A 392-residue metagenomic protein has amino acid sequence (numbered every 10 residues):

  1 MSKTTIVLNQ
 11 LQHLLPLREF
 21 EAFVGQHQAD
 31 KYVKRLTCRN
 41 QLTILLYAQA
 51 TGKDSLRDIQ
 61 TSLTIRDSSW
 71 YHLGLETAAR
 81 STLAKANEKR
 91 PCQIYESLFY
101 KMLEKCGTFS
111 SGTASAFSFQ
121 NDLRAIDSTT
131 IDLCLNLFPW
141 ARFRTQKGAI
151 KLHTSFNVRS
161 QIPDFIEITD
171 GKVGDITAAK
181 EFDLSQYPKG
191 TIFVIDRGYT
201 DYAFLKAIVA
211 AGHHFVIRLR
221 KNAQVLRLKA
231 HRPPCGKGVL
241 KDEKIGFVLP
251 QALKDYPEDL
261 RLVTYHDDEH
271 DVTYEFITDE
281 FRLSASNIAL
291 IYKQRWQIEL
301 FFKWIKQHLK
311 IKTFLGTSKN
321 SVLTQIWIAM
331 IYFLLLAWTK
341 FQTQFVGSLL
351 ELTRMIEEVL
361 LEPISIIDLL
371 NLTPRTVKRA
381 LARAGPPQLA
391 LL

Functional and structural regions predicted by a protein language model:
M1-D58, S62, R90, S97-K101 (+3 more regions): Single, function-defining residue in the core of a domain
R66, W70-H72: Blade-loop segments of beta-propeller domains
H72-C92: Major-groove recognition helix of helix-turn-helix-like DNA-binding domains
A141: A glycine- and small-aliphatic-rich helix-loop capping segment at beta-alpha/alpha-beta transitions that lines
